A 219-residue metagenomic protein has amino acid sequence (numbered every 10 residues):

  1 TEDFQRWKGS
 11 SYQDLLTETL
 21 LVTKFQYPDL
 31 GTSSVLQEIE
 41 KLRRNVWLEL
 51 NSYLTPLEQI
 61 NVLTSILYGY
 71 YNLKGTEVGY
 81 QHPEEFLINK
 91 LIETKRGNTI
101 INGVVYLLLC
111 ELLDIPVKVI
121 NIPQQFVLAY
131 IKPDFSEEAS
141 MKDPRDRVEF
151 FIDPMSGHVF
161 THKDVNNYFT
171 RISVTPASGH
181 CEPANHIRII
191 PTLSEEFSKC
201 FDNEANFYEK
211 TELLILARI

Functional and structural regions predicted by a protein language model:
T1-I219: A structural boundary/capping signal
